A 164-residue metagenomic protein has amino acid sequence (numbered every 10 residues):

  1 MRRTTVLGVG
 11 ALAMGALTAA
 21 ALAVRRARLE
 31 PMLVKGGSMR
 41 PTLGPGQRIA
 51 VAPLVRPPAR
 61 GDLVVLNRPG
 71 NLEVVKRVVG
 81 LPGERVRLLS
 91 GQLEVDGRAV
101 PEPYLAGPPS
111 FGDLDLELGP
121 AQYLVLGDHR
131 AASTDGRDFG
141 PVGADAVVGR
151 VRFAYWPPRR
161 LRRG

Functional and structural regions predicted by a protein language model:
M1-E73, A144-G164: Protein maturation boundaries and topogenic segments
K35-S38, A52-P53, E73-K76, S90-G164: Acidic/glycine-rich C-terminal interaction modules and beta/coil loop segments that lie outside canonical DNA-binding
T42, V86-G91: Short, solvent-exposed secondary-structure boundary/capping segments
G44, A59-R60, L81, L118-G119 (+1 more regions): Residue-level recognition of short, solvent-exposed, well-ordered loop/turn junctions that link secondary-structure
R48, L63, R85, Q122-Y123: Residue-level marker of beta-strand positions
L54, P69, G83-R85, H129: Short loop segments at secondary-structure junctions
K76-R87: RNA pseudouridine synthases
